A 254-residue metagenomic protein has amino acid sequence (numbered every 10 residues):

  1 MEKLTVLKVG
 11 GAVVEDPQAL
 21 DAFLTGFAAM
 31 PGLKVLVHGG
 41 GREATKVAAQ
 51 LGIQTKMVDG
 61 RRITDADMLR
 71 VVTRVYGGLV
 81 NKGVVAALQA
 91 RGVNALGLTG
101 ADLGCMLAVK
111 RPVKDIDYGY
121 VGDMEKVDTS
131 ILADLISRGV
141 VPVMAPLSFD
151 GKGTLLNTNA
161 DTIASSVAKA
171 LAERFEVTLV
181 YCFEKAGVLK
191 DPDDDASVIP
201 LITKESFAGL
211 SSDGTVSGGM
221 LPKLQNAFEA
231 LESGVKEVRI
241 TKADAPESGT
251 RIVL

Functional and structural regions predicted by a protein language model:
M1-L254: C-terminal catalytic "cap/lid" subdomain
